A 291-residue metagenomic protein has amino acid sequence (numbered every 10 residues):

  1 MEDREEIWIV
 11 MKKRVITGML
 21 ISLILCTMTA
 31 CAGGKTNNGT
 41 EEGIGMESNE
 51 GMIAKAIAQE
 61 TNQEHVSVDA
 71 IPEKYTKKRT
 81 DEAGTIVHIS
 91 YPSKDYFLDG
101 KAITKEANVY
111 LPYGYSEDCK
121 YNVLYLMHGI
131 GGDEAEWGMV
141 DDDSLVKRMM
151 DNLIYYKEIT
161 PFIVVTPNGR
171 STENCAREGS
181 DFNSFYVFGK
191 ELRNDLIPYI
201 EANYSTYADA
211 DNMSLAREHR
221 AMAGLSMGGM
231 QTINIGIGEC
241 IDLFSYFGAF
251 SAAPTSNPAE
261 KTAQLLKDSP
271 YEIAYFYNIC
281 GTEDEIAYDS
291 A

Functional and structural regions predicted by a protein language model:
M1, T36-N37: A subset of signal/propeptide-processing and intrinsically disordered low-complexity segments in secreted/extracellular
M1-E2, A291: Accessible peptide chain termini
E2-R14, L20: Positively charged n-region of N-terminal signal peptides that target proteins for export
T27-A30: C-terminal motif of bacterial Sec signal peptides marking the signal peptidase cleavage site
A32-G34: Bacterial signal peptide processing site
N37-A291: Non-catalytic cap/lid and distal C-terminal segments of serine-dependent acyl enzymes
